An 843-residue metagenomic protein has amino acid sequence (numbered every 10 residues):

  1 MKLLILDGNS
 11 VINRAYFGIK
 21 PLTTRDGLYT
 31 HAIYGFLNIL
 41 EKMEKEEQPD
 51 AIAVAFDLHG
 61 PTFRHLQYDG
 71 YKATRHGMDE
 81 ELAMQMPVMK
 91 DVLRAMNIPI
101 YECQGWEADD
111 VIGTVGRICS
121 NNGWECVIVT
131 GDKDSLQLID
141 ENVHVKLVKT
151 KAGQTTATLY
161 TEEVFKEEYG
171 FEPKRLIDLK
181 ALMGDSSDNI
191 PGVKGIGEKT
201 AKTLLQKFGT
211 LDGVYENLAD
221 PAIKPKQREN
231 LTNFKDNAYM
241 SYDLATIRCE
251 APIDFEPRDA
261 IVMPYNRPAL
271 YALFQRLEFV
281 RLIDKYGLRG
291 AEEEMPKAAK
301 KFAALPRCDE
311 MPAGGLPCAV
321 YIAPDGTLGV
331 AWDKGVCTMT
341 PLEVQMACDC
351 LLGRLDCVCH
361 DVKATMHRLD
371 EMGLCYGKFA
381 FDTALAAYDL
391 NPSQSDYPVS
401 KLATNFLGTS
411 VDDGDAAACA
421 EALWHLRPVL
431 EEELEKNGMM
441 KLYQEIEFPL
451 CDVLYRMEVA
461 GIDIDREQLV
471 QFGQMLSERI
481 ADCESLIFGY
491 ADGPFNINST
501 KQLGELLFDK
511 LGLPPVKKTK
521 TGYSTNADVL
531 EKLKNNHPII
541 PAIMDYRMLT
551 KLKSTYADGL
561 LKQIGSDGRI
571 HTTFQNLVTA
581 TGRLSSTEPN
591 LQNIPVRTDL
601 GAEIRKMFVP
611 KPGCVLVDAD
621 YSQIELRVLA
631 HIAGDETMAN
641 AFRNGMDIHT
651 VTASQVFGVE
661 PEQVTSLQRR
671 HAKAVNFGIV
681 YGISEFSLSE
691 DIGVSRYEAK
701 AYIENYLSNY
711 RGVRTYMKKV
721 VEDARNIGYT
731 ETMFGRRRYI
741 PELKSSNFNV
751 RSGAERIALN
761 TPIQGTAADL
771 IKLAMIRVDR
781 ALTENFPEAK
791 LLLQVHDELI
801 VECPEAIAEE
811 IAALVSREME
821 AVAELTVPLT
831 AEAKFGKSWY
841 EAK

Functional and structural regions predicted by a protein language model:
M1-P99, A152, T732, E742-S745: Domain-level signal for Mg2+-assisted phosphodiester chemistry and nucleotide/NA-binding surfaces in nucleic-acid
L22-T24, A73-E250: Extended two-metal-dependent nuclease catalytic cores across DNA- and RNA-processing enzymes
A51, G105-E107, G131, A313-E435 (+2 more regions): Conserved DEDDh/DEDDy metal-dependent 3′-5′ exonuclease domain
F234-L342, D356-C357, A418-V596, V615 (+6 more regions): Conserved "right-hand" nucleotidyltransferase catalytic core of DNA-directed polymerases
A331-K334, D361, A384-V411, A417 (+2 more regions): Function-dense linear segments that define catalytic or interfacial modules in macromolecule-processing proteins
L434-I446, L450, L770-V795, L799: Active-site palm subdomain of RNA-directed nucleic acid polymerases
V459, D567, H571-T572, N576-T579 (+4 more regions): Conserved catalytic core of nucleic-acid polymerases
E478-A481, S485, G489-P541, S708-R756 (+2 more regions): C-terminal polymerase-core module
